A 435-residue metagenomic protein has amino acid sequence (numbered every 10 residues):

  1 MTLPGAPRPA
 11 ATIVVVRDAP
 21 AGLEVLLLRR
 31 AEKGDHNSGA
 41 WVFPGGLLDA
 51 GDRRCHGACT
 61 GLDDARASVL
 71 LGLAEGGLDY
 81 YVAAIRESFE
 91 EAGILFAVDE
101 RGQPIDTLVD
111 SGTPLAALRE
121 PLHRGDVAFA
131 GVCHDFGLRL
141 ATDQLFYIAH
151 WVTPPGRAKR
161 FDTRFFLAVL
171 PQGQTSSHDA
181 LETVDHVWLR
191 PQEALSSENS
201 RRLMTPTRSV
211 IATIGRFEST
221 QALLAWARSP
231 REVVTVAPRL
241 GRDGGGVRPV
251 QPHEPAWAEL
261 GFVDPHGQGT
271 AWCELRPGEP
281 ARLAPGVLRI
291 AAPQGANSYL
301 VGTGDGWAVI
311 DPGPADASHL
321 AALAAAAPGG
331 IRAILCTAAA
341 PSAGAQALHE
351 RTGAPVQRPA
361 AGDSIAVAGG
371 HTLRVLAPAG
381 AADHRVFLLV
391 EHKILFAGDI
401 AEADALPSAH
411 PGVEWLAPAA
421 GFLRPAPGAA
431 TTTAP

Functional and structural regions predicted by a protein language model:
M1-A284: N-terminal leader/linker segments that precede catalytic domains of diphosphate-processing enzymes
R17-D18, A168-L170, L300-G304, V367-G369 (+1 more regions): Active-site beta-strand termini and strand-to-loop segments that position acidic
E91-A92, A333-A338, P378, A397: Ser/Thr-glycine-rich phosphate-binding loops at phosphate-binding pockets of nucleotides, nucleotide cofactors
R231, A403-P435: Divalent-metal (often Zn2+) His-rich catalytic cores of metallo-beta-lactamase-fold enzymes
E274-A326, R385-D399: Conserved beta-strand hairpin/beta-sheet module of binuclear metal-dependent hydrolase folds, prominently
P277, R282, A345-D383, V390-E391: Metallo-beta-lactamase
A315-R358: Active-site metal-binding motif and surrounding structural segment of the metallo-beta-lactamase
A377-E414: Active-site-proximal loop/helix segments of hydrolase catalytic cores
